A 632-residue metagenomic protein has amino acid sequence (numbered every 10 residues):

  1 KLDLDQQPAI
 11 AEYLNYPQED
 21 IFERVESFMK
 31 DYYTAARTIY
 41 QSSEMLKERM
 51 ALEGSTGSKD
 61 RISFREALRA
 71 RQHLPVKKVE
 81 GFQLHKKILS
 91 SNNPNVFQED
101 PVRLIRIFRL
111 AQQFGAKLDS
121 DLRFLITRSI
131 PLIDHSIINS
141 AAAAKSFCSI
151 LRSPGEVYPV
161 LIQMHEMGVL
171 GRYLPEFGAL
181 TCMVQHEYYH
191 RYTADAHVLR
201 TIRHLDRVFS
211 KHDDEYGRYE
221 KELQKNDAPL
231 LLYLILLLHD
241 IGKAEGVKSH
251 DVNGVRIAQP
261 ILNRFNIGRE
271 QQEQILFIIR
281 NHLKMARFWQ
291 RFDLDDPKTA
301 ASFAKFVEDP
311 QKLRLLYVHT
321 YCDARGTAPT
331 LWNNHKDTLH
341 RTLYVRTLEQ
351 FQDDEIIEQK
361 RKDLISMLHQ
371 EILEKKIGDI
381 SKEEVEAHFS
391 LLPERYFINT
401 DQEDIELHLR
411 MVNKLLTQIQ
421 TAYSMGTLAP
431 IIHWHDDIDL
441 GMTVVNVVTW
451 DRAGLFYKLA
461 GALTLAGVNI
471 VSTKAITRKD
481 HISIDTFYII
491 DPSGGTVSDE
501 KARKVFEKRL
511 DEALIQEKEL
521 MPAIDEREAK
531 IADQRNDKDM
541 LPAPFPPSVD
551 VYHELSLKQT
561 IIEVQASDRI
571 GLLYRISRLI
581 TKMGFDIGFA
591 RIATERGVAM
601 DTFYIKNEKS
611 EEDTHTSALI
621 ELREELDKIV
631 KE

Functional and structural regions predicted by a protein language model:
K1, E12-I21, T193-A194, K221-D353: Divalent metal-dependent catalytic cores for phosphoryl transfer on phosphate-bearing substrates
K1-H190: Non-catalytic interface/linker regions that flank or bridge core catalytic/transmembrane domains
L4, P8, E26, K30-Y33 (+18 more regions): Non-catalytic, well-ordered alpha-helical scaffold segments
E12-I21, Q83-I88, L104, R123-S129 (+11 more regions): Short acidic (Asp/Glu) and glycine-rich catalytic loops that position anionic groups and cofactors
Y16, E23-L89, P159, M167 (+1 more regions): Regulatory modules associated with amino-acid/nitrogen control
L68-S91, E166-H186, Y192-L236, I241 (+5 more regions): Active-site-adjacent "gating/activation" loops or surface patches in catalytic cores
I133-A144, C148, D206, Q224-K225 (+6 more regions): Conserved catalytic alpha/beta cores of large enzymes that bind or transform nucleotide phosphates and polynucleotides
M183-E187, S210-K225, Q259-P260, P297-F303 (+1 more regions): Flexible, glycine/threonine-enriched loop-and-boundary segments that flank and lead into catalytic domains of large
